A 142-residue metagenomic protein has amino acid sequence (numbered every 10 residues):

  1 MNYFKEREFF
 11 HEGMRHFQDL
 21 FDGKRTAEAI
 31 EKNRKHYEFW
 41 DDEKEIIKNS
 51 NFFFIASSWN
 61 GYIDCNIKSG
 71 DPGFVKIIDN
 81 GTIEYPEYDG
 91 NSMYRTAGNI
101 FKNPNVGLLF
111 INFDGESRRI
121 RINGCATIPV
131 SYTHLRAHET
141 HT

Functional and structural regions predicted by a protein language model:
N2-F39: Short, compositionally biased leader-like segments
E12, H16-D19, E45-N49, A137: Charged/polar, solvent-exposed surface patches and flexible loops
Y37, D42-Y94: A glycine-rich, hydrophobic loop/mini-helix early in the fold
C65, N103-P104, A137: Generic short alpha-helical hydrophobic face used as a protein-protein interaction/packing hotspot
D71-F74, T82-I83, Y88-Y132: Short, structured beta-strand-loop surface elements
T133-T140: Conserved small/polar residues in nucleotide/adenosyl-binding loops
